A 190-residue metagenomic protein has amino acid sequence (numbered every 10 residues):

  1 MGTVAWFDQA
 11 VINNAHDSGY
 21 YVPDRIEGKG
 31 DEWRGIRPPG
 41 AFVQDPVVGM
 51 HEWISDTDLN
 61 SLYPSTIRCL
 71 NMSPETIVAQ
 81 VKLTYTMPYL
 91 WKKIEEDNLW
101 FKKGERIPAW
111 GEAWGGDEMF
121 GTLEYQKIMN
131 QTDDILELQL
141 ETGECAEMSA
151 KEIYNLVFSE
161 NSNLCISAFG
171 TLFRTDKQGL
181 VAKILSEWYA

Functional and structural regions predicted by a protein language model:
M1-A190: Conserved acidic
